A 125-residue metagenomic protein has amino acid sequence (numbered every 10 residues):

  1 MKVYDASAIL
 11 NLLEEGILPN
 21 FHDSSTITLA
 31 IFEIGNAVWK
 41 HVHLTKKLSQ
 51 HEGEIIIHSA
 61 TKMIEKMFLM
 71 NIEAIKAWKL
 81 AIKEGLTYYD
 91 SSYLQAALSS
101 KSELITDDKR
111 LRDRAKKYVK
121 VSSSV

Functional and structural regions predicted by a protein language model:
M1, T26-I27, I31-E33, L94-V125: Acidic, PIN/NYN-like endoribonuclease modules and their adjacent C-terminal/linker elements
M1-E15, E65: Metal-dependent nucleic-acid phosphoesterase active-site entry motif
L13-T45, K66-M70: PIN/NYN-family metal-dependent endoribonuclease catalytic core
G35-W39, T61, W78, L94: Amphipathic alpha-helical segments within well-ordered protein domains
I56-H58: Beta-strand/loop subdomains of soluble extracytoplasmic proteins
E65-E103, D107-R110: Active-site neighborhoods of divalent-metal-dependent phosphate/nucleic-acid chemistry enzymes
